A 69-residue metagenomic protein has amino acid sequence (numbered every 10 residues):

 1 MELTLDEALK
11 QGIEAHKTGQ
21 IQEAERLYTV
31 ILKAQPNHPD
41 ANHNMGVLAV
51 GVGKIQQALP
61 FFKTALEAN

Functional and structural regions predicted by a protein language model:
E2-D6, Q11, K17-V30, V50-A68: Structural signature of tandem alpha-helical TPR/SEL1-like repeats, specifically the intra-repeat loop/turn
